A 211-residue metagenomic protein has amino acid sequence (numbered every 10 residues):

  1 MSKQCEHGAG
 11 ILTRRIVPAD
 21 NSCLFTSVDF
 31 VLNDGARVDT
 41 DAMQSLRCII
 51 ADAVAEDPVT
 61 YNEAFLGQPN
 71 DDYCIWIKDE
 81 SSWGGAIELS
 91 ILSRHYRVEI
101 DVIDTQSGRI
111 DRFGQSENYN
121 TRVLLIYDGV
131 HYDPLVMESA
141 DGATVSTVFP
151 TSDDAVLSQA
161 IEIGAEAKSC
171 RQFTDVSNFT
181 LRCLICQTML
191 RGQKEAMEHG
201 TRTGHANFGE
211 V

Functional and structural regions predicted by a protein language model:
M1, P134-M137, F208: Generic detector of short, aliphatic-rich beta-strand segments that form the cores of beta-sheets in diverse domain
S2-G10, R15-G114: Papain-like cysteine protease catalytic cores
T13, F179-L181: Short structural boundary motif marking the start of a folded domain
W76, N118-Y119, G209: Alpha-helix boundary/capping detector
A86-N178, Q187-E195: Deubiquitinase catalytic domains
D175-F179, G192-V211: C-terminal recognition-helix end and immediately following basic linker of small zinc-binding "finger" domains
L184: Cys/His/Pro-rich metal-binding microdomains
